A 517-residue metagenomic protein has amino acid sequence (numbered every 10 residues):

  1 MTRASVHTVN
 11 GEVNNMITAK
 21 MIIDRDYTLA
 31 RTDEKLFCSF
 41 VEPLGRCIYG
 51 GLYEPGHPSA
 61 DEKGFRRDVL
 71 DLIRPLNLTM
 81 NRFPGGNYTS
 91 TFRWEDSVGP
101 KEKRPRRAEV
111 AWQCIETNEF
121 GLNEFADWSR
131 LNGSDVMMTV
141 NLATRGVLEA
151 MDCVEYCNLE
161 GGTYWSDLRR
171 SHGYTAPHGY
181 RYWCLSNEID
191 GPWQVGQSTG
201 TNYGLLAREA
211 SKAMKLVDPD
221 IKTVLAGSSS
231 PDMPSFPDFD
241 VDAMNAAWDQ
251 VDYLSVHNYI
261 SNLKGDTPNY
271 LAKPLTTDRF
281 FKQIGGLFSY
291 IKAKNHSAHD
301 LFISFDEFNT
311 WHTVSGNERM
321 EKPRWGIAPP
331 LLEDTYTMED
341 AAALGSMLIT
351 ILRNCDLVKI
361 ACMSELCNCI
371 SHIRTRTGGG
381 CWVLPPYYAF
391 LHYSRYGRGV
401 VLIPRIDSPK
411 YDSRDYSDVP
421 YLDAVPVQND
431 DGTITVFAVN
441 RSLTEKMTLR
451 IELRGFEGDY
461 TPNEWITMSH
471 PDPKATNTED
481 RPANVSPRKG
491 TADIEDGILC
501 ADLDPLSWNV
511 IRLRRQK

Functional and structural regions predicted by a protein language model:
M1-E12: Short, positively charged and aromatic/hydrophobic N-terminal segments
N10-F239, M244-Y253, T277-D278, K282-G316 (+2 more regions): Non-catalytic accessory regions flanking glycosidase/transglycosidase catalytic cores in CAZymes
H257-A272: Active-site His/acidic residue clusters
